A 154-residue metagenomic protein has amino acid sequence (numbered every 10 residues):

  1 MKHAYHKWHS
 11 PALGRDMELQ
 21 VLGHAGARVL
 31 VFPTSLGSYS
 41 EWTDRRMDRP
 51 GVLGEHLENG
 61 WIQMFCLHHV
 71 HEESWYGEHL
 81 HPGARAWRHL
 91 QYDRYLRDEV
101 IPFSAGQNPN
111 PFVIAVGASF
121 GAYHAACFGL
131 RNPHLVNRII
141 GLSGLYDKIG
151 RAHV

Functional and structural regions predicted by a protein language model:
M1-H153: Non-catalytic cap/lid and distal C-terminal segments of serine-dependent acyl enzymes
